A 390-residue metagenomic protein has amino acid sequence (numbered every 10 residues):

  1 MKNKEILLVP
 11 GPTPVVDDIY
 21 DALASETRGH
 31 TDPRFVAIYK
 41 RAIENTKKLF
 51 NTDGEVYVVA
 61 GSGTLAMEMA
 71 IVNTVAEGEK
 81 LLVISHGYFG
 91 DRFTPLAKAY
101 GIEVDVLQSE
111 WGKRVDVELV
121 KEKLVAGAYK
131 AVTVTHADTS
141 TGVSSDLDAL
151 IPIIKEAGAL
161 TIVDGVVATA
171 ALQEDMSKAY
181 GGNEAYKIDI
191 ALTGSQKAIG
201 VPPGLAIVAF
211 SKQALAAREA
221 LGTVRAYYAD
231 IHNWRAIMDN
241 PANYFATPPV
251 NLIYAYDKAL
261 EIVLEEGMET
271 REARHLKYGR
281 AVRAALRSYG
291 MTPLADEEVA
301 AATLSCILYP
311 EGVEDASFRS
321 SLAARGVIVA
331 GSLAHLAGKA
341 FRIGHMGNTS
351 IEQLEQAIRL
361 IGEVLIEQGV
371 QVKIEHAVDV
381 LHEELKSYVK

Functional and structural regions predicted by a protein language model:
K4-A60, T64: A glycine-/small-polar-enriched, mobile loop at the entrance of the PLP active site in fold-type I
P14-V15, A198-S288, K390: Active-site C-terminal subdomain of aminotransferase-like
D53-L82, H86, G90-T94: Conserved beta-loop-alpha segment that forms the PLP phosphate-binding cup at the N-terminus of a helix
V115-A170, I190, A198: Active-site phosphate-binding strand-loop segment of PLP-dependent enzymes
S177-Q196: Conserved active-site segment immediately N-terminal to the catalytic lysine that forms the internal aldimine
T292-A324: Conserved PLP-binding catalytic core of the aspartate aminotransferase-like
K339-K390: PLP-dependent enzyme catalytic core of the Aspartate aminotransferase-like
